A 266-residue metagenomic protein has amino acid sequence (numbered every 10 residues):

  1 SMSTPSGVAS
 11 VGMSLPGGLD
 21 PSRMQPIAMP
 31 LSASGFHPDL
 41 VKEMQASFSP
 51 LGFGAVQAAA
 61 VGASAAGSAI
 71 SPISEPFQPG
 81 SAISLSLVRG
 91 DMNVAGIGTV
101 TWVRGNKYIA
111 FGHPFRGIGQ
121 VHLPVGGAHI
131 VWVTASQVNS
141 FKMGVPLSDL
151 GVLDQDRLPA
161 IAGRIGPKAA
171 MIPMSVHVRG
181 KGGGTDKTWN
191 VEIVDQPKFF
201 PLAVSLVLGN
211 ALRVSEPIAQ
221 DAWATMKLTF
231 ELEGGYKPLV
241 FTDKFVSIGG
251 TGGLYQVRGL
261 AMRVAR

Functional and structural regions predicted by a protein language model:
S1-R266: Terminal presequence/propeptide segments associated with secretion/organelle targeting and zymogen/polyprotein
